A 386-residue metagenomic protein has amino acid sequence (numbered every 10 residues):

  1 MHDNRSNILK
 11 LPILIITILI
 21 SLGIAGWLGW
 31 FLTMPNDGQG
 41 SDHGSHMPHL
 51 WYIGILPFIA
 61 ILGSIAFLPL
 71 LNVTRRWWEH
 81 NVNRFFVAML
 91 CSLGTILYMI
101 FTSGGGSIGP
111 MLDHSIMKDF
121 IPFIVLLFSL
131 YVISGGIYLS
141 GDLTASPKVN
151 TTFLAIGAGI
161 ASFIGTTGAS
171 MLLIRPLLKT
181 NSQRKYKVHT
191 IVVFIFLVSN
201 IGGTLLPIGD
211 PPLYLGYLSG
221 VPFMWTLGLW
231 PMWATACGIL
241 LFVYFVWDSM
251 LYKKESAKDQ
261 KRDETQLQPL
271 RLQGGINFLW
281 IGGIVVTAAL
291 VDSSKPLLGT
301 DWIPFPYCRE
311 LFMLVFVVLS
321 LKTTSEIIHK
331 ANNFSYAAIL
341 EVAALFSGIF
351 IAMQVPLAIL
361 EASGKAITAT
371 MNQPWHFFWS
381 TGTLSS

Functional and structural regions predicted by a protein language model:
L9-K10, I18-G38, L205-L206, M224-Q268: Juxtamembrane and boundary regions of transmembrane helices in multi-pass small-molecule transporters and channels
T17, I53-A66, N81-L97, F120-S129 (+3 more regions): Hydrophobic mid-bilayer segments of alpha-helices in multi-pass membrane transport proteins, especially secondary
L28-G40, L70-T74, G94-D119, Y131-A145 (+2 more regions): Transmembrane alpha-helix boundary signature
G40-G54, R76-F86, I108-P122, F223-W233 (+4 more regions): Interfacial loop-to-helix junctions that mark the boundaries of transmembrane helices in multi-pass membrane
I61-V73, V132-I133, L139, G168 (+6 more regions): Juxtamembrane interface elements at the cytosolic ends of transmembrane helices in multi-pass membrane proteins
F86-T95, T151-A161, I195-L205, R262-P269 (+2 more regions): Small-residue-rich segments of transmembrane alpha-helices in multi-pass membrane proteins, especially helix faces
K148-I201: Hydrophobic transmembrane alpha-helices that form the pore/transport pathway of multi-pass ion and small-solute
W280-S386: Transmembrane helical segments that form the transport core of multi-pass membrane transport proteins
